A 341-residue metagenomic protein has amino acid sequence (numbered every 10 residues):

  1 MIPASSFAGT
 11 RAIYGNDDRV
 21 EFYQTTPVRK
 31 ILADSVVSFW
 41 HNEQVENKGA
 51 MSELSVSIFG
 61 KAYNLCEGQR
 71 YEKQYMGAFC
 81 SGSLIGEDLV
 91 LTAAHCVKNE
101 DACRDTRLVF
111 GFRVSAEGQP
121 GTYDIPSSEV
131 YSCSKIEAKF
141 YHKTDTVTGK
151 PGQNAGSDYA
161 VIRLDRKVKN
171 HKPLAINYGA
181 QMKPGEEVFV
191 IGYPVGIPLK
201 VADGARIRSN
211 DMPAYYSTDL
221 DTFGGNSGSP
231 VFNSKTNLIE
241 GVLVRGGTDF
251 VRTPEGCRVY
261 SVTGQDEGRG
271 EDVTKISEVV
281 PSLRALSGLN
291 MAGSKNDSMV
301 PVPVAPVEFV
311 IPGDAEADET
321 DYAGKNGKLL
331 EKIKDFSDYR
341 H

Functional and structural regions predicted by a protein language model:
I2-V45, G313-H341: N-terminal module-boundary/linker segments of secreted carbohydrate-active enzymes
G9-F22, I31-R70, M76, I85-E87 (+3 more regions): Serine endopeptidase catalytic core focused on the charge-relay Asp
S83-L84, T222-V244: Catalytic nucleophile loop of clan PA
T92-A93, D219: A secondary-structure boundary/capping signal
A93-C96, G192-V195, G224, G241-D249: Short beta->alpha transition motifs characteristic of CBS
P120-S132, V244-H341: C-terminal cap/linker of serine protease catalytic domains
A202-A205, V231-S234, V244-R245, E255: Composition- and surface-driven signal marking solvent-exposed, interaction-prone regions in large proteins
